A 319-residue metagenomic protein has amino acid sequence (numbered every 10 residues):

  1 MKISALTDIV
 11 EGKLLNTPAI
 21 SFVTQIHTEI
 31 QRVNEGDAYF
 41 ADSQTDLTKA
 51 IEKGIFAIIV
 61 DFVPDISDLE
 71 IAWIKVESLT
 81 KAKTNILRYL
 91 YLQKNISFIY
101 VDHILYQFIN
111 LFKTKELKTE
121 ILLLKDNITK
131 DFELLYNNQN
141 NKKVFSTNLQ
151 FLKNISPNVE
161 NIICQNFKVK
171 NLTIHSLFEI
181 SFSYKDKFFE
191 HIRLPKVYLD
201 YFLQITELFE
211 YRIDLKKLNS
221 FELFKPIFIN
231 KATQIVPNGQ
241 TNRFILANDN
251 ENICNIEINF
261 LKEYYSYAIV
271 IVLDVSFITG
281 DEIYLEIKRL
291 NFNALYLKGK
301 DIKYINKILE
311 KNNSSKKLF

Functional and structural regions predicted by a protein language model:
M1-I86, I227-A232, P237, N248-F319: N-terminal leader/targeting and accessory segments in enzymes
I30, N148, Y184-F188: Residue-level detection of beta-strand-connecting loop/turn positions
I66, S78-T84, I128-K130, K168-S181 (+1 more regions): A short acidic, often aromatic-flanked loop/helix-cap motif at beta-alpha or helix-coil junctions that lines enzyme
T84-R88, F202-F209, I258: Predominant activation on well-ordered alpha-helical scaffold segments within soluble catalytic domains
N85-L149, H191-P195, K231-T233, G239-C254 (+2 more regions): Walker A (P-loop) phosphate-binding motif
E116-L122, R212, Y264-I269: Post-Walker A helix-loop "phosphate-sensing" segment adjacent to the P-loop in P-loop NTPases
P157-I162: Preference for solvent-exposed, low-hydrophobicity sequence contexts
Q165-T241, N248-E251, L318-F319: Adenine nucleotide phosphate-binding catalytic loops in nucleotide-utilizing enzymes
